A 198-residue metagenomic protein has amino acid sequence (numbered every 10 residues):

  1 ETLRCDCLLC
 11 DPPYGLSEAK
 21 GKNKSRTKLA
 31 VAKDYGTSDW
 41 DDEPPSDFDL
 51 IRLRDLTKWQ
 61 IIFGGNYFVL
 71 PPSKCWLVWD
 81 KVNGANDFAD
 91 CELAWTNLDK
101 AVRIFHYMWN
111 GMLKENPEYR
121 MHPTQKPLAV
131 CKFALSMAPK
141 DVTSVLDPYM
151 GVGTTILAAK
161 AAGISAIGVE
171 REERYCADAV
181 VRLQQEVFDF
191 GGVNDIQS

Functional and structural regions predicted by a protein language model:
E1-L146, V152-S198: Class I S-adenosyl-L-methionine-dependent methyltransferase catalytic core
